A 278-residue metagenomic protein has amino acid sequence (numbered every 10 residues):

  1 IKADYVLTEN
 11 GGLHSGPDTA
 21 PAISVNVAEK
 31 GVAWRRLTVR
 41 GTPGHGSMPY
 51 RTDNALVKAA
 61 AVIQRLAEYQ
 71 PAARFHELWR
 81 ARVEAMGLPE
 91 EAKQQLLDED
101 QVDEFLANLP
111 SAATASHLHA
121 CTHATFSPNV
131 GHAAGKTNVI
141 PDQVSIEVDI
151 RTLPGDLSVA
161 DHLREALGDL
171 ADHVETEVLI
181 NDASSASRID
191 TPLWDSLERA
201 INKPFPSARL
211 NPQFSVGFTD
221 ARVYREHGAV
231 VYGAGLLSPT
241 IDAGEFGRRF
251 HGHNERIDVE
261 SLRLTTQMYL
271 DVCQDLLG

Functional and structural regions predicted by a protein language model:
I1-Y5, G11-A20, V25-W34, G46-G131 (+2 more regions): Acidic-enriched catalytic cores of C-N bond-cleaving enzymes acting on peptides and small amides
D4-V6, V230-V231: Structural motif
A20-I23, G44-S47, N181-A183, R248-E260: Short beta-alpha connecting loops at secondary-structure transitions that line or flank enzyme active sites
V39, I150-T152: Hydrophobic beta-strand positions in extracellular immunoglobulin-like domains
I63-A72, E84, E91-Q101, L118 (+1 more regions): Active-site-adjacent substrate-binding region of metalloamidase/peptidase-like peptide-processing proteins
V139-V148: Glycine-rich, aromatic-lined ligand/substrate-binding cores of catalytic and carbohydrate-binding domains
E177-I189: Short proline/glycine- and acidic-rich turn/helix-capping motifs at secondary-structure junctions
S207-L277: Zn-dependent metallopeptidase/amidohydrolase metal-coordination segment
